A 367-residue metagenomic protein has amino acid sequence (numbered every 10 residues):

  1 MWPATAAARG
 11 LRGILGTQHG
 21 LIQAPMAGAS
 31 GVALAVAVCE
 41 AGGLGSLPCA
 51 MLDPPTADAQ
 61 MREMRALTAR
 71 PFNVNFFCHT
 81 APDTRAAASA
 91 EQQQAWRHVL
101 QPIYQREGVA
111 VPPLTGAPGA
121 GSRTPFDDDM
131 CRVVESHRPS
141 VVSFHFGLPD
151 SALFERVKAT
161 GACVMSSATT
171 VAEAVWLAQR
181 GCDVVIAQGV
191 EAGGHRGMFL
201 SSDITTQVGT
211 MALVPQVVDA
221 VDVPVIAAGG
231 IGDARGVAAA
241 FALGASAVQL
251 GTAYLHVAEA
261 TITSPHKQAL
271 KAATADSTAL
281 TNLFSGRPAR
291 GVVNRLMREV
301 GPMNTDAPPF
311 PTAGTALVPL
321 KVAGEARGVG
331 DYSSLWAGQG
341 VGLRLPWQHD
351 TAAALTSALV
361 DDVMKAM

Functional and structural regions predicted by a protein language model:
W2-A220: Active-site entrance/lid segments in N-terminal catalytic domains of soluble metabolic enzymes
L100-Q101, H195-I226, I231-M367: Conserved active-site-proximal phosphate/metal-binding subdomains
